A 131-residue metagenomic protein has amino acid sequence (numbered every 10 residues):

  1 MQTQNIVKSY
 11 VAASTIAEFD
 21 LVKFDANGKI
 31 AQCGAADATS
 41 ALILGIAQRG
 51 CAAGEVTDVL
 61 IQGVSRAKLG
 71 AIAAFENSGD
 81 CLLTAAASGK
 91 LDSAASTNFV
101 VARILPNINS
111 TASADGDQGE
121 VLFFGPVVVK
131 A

Functional and structural regions predicted by a protein language model:
M1-A131: Surface-exposed, low-hydrophobicity beta-strand/loop segments enriched in small/polar/acidic residues
